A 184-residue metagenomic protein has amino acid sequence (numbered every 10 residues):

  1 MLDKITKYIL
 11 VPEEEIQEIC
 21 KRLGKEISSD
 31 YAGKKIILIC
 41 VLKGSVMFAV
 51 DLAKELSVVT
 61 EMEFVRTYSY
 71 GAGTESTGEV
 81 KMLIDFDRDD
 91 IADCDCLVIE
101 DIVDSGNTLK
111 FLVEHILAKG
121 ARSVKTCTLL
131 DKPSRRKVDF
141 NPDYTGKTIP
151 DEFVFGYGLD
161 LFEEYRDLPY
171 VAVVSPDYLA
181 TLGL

Functional and structural regions predicted by a protein language model:
M1-L184: PRPP-associated nucleotide enzymes
